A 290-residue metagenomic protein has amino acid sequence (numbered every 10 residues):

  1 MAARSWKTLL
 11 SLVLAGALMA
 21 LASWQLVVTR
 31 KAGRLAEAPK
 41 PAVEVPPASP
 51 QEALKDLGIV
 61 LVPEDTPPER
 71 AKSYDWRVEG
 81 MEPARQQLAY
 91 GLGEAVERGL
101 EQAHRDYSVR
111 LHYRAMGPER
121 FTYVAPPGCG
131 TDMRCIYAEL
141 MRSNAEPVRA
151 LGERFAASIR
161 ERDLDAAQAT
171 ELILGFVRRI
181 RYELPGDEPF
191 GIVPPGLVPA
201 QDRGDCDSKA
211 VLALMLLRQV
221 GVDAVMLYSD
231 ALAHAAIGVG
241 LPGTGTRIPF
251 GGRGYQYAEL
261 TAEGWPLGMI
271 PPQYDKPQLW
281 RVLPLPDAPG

Functional and structural regions predicted by a protein language model:
M1-G290: A structural boundary/capping signal
